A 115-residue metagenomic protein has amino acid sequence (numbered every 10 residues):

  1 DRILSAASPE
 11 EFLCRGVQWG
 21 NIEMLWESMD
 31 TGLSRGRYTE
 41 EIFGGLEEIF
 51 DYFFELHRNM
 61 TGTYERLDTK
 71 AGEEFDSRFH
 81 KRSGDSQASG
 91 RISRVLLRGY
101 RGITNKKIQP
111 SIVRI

Functional and structural regions predicted by a protein language model:
D1-I115: Extended, amphipathic alpha-helical stalk segments that mediate dimerization and serve as stator/scaffold rods within
